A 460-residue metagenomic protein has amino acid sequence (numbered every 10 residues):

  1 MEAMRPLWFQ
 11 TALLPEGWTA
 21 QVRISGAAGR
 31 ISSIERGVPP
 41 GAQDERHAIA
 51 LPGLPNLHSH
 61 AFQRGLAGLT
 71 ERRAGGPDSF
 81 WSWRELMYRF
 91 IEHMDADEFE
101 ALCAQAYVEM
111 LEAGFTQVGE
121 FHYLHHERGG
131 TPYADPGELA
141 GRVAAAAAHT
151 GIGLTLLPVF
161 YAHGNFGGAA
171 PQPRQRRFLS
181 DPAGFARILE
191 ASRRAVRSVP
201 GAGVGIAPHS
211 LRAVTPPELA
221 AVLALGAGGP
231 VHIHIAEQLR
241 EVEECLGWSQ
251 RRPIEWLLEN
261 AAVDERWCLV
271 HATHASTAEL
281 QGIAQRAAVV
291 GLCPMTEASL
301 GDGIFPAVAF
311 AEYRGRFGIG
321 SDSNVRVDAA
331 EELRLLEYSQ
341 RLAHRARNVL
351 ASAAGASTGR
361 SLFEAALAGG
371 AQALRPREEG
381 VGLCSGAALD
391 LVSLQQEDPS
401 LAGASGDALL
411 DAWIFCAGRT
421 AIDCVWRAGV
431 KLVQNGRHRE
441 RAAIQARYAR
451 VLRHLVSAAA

Functional and structural regions predicted by a protein language model:
M1-P40, I49-A50: N-terminal metal-binding scaffold of metallo-dependent hydrolase/deaminase domains
Q10, G29, H47, H58 (+14 more regions): Divalent metal-coordination and catalytic microenvironments
P52-R64, P230-L239: Histidine-centered catalytic micro-motifs
G65-A101, E127-P136, H163-A183, L239-D264 (+2 more regions): Active-site gating loops and adjacent loop-to-helix segments of metal-dependent hydrolytic enzymes
G68-G153, A183-V199, A449-A460: Alpha-helical scaffold segments that flank or form the walls of functional sites
H126-A272: Metal-coordinating catalytic core of metallo-dependent amide/deamination hydrolases
E259-A262, R266, V308-E397: His/Asp/Glu-enriched, well-ordered alpha-helical/loop segment that forms or immediately abuts the divalent-metal
A388-Q445: C-terminal cap of metal-dependent C-N hydrolases
